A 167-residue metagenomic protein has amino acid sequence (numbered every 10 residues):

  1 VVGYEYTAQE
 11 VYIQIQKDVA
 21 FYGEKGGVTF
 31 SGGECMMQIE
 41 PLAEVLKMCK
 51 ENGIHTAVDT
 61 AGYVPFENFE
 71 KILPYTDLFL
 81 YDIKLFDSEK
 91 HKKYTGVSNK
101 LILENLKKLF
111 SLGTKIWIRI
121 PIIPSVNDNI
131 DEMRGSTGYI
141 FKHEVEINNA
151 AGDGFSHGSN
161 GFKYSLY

Functional and structural regions predicted by a protein language model:
V1-E5: Iron-sulfur cluster-binding cysteine motifs and their immediate structural context in ferredoxin-like electron-transfer
E10-G161: Conserved AdoMet/S-adenosylmethionine-binding subsite of the radical SAM
F162-L166: Short, flexible, mixed-charge acidic loops at enzyme active sites
